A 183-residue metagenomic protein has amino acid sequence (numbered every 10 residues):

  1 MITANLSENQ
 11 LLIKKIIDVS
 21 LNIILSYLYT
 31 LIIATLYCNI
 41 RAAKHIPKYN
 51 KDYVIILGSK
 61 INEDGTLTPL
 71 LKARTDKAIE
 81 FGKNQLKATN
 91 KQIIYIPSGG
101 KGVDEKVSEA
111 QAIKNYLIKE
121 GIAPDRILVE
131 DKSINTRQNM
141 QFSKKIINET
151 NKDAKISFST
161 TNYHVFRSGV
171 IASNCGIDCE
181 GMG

Functional and structural regions predicted by a protein language model:
I2-A42: Transmembrane alpha-helices and immediately adjacent membrane-cytoplasm interface residues in multi-pass integral
L36, A43-G183: A structural signal for short, hydrophobic/glycine-enriched beta-strand patches
